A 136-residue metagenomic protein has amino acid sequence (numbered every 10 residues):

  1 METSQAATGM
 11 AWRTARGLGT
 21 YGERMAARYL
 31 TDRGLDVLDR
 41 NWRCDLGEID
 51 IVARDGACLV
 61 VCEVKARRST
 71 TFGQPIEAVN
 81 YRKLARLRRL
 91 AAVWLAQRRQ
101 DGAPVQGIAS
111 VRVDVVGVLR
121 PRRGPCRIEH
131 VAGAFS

Functional and structural regions predicted by a protein language model:
M1-R40: Acidic-basic catalytic patches of nuclease active cores, encompassing PD-(D/E)XK and other metal-cofactor nuclease
E2, A6-G9, A66-R122: Catalytic cores of nucleic-acid endonucleases
R28, R88, A132: A cross-family signal for key residues in well-ordered alpha-helices that form functional helical elements
L30, I49-P75, L87: Conserved catalytic cores of phosphodiester-cleaving nucleases, focusing on short active-site segments
V37-D39, V61, V113: Hydrophobic residues on conserved beta-strands that form the core of alpha/beta folds
D45-G47: Short acidic/glycine-enriched loop/turn segments that link adjacent beta-strands
V116-S136: Short, low-complexity, polybasic intrinsically disordered segments
